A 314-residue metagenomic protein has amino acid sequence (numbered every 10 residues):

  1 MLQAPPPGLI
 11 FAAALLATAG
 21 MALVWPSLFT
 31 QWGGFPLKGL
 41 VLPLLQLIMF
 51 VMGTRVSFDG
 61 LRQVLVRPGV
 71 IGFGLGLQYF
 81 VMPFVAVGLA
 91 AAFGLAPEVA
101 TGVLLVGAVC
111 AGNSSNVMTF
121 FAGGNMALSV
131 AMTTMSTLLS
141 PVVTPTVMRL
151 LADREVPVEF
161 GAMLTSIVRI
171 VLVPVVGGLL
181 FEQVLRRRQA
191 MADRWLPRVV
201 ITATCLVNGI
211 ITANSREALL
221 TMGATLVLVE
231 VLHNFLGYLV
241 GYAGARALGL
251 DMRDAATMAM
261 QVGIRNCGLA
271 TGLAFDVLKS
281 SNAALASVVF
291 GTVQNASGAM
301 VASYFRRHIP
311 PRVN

Functional and structural regions predicted by a protein language model:
M1-A91, R149-M252, I309-N314: Structural signature of multi-pass alpha-helical membrane transport proteins
A13, L77-V85, A108-S114, S129-R149 (+3 more regions): Membrane-embedded alpha-helical segments of transport systems, primarily multispan ion/solute transporters
Q63, N116-G123, A243-A247, G272-K279 (+1 more regions): Helix-loop junctions at the membrane interface of multi-pass solute transporters
P68-L75, A96-A108, N125-T134, F160-L164 (+4 more regions): The feature identifies polytopic integral membrane transport proteins across all domains of life
A86-G123, R246-A247: Hydrophobic transmembrane alpha-helices that form the pore/transport pathway of multi-pass ion and small-solute
D193-W195, L250-A274: Helix-helix packing/entry segments at the starts of transmembrane helices
V301-P310: C-terminal transmembrane helix end/exit motif
